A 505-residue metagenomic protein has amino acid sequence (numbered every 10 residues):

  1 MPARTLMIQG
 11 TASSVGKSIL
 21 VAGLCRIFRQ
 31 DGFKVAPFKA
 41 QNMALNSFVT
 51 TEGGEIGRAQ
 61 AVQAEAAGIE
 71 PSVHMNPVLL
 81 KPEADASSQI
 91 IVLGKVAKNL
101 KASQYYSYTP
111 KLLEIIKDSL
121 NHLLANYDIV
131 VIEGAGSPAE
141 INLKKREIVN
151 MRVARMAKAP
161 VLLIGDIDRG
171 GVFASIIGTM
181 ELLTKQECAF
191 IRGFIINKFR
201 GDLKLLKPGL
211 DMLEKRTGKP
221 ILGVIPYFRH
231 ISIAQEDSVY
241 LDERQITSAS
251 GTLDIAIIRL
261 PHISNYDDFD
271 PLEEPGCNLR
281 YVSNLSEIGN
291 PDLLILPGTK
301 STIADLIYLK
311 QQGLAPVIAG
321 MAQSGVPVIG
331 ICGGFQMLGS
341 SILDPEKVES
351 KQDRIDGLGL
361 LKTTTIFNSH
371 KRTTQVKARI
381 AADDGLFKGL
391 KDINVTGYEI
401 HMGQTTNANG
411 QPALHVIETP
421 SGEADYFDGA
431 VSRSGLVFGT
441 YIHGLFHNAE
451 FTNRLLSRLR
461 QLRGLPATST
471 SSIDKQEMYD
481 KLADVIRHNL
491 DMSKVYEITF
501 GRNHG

Functional and structural regions predicted by a protein language model:
M1-G320, P327, D344, S369-H370 (+1 more regions): Flexible phosphate-sensing "switch/lid" loops adjacent to ATP/NTP-binding sites across phosphate-transfer
C332: Catalytic nucleophile serine of serine hydrolases, specifically the conserved "nucleophile elbow" pentapeptide
G339, L343-S350: Extracellular/periplasmic helix-exit of transmembrane alpha-helices
S350-T374, I380: Conserved P-loop NTPase catalytic core
